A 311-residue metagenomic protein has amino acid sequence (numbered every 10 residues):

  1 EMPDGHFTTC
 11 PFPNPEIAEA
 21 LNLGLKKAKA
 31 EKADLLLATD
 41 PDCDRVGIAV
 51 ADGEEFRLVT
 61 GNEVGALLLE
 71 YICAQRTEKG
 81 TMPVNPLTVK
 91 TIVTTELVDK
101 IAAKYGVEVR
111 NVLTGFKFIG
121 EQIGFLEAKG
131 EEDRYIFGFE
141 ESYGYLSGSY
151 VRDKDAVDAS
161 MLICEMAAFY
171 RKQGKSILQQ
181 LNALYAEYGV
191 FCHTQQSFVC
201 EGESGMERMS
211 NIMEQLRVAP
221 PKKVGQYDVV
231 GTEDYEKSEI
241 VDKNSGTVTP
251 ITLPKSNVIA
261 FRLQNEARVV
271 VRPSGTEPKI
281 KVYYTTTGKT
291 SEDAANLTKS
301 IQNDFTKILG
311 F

Functional and structural regions predicted by a protein language model:
E1-R45: N-terminal small/polar loop signature for handling phosphorylated ligands or for N-terminal nucleophile
M2-G5, R45, G65-L67, F116-G120: Short gly/pro/ser/thr-enriched loop/turn and capping motifs at secondary-structure boundaries
T9-P15, F56-E63: Short beta-strand elements at the ligand-binding edges of bilobed clamshell
A20, G24, A28, L69 (+1 more regions): Generic hydrophobic alpha-helical segments
K29, A33-L35, T39, E55 (+4 more regions): Phosphate-binding and adjacent anionic-ligand microenvironments
D44-G61, V98: Short Gly/Thr/Asp-enriched flexible loops that form oxyanion-binding sites at enzyme active sites
T60-C73: Catalytic or ion-translocation cores adjacent to nucleophile or general acid/base/metal-coordination motifs in diverse
T285: Active-site beta-strand/loop architecture of penicillin-binding DD-peptidases
